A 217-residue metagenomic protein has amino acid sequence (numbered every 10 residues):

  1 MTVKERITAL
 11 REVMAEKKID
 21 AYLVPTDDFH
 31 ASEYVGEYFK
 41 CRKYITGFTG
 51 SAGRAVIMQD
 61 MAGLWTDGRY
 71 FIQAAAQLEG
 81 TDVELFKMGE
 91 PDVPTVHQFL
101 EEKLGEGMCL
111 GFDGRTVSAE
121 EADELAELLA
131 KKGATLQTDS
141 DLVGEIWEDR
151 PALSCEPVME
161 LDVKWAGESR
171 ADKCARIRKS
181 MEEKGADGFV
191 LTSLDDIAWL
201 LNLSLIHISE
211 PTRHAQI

Functional and structural regions predicted by a protein language model:
T2-I7, D27-H30, D92-I206: Flexible, acidic/His-enriched mid-domain "rim/lid" segments that flank
K4-K43: Intrinsically disordered, low-complexity, positively charged segments
S32-Y34, W65-T66, Q73-A76, E120-E121 (+2 more regions): Short helix/loop capping segments that flank catalytic or ligand/cofactor-binding pockets
Y44-D60, E106, S209: Acidic/histidine-enriched ion/cofactor-binding microenvironments in catalytic or ligand-binding pockets
V56-M58, A62-D67, G111-D113, T138-D139: Short internal beta-strands
I57-M61, L78, A130-K131: Short acidic-glycine loop/turn motifs at beta-strand connectors
G68-F99: Compact, glycine/acidic-enriched structural inserts
I206-I217: Single conserved hydrophobic/aromatic residue that forms the stacking wall/gate of nucleotide- or nucleobase-binding
